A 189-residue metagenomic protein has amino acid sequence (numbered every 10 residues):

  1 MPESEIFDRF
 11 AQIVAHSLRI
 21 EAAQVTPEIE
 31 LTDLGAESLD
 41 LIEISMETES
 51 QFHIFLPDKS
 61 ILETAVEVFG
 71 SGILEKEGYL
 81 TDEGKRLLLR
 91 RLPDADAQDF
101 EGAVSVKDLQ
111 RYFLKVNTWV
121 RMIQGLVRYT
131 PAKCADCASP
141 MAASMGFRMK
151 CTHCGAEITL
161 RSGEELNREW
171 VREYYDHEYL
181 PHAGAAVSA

Functional and structural regions predicted by a protein language model:
M1-S45, S50-A189: Phosphopantetheine-dependent thiolation modules in NRPS/PKS and related acyl-activating systems
